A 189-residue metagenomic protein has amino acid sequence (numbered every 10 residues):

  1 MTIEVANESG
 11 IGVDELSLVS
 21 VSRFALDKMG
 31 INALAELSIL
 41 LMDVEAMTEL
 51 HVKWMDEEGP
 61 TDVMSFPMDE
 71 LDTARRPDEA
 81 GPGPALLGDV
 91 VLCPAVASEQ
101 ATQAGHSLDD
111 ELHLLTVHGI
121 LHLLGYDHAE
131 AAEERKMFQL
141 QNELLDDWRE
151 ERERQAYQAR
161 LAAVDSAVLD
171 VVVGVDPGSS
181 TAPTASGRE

Functional and structural regions predicted by a protein language model:
M1-L112, L121-E189: An acidic/histidine-cluster motif and surrounding catalytic segment that typifies divalent-metal-assisted enzyme active
L115: Residues within the DNA-recognition helix of helix-turn-helix
